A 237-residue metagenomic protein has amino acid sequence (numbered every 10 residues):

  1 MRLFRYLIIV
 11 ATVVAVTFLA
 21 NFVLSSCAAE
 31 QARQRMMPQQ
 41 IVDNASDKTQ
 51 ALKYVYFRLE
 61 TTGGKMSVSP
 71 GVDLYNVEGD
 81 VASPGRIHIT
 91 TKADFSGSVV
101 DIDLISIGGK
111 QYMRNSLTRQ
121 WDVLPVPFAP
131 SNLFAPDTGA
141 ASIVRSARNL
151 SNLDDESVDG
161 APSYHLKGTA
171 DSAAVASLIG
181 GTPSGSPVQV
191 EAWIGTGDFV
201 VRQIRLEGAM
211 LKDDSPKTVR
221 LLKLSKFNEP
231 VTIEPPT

Functional and structural regions predicted by a protein language model:
R2-D80, R86, P230-T237: N-terminal leader/targeting segments and the immediate start of mature chains
Q40-D47, N76-G85, L104, G108 (+2 more regions): Extended lipid/amphipathic-ligand handling interfaces
D47-T49, S131-S146: Short, solvent-exposed helix-to-loop capping segments enriched in aromatics
A51-R58, S83-T90, G160-K167, S177 (+1 more regions): Short, hydrophobic/aromatic-rich segments at coil-to-beta transitions
E60-S67, D94-V99, G109-Y112, S116-T118 (+2 more regions): Hydrophobic lipid-interacting interfaces of membrane-associated proteins
N76-G139: An acidic-aromatic
A141-N152, S186: A short, amphipathic edge element
Y164-T237: Gly/Pro-enriched, hydrophobic low-complexity segments that function as extracytoplasmic propeptides/linkers
